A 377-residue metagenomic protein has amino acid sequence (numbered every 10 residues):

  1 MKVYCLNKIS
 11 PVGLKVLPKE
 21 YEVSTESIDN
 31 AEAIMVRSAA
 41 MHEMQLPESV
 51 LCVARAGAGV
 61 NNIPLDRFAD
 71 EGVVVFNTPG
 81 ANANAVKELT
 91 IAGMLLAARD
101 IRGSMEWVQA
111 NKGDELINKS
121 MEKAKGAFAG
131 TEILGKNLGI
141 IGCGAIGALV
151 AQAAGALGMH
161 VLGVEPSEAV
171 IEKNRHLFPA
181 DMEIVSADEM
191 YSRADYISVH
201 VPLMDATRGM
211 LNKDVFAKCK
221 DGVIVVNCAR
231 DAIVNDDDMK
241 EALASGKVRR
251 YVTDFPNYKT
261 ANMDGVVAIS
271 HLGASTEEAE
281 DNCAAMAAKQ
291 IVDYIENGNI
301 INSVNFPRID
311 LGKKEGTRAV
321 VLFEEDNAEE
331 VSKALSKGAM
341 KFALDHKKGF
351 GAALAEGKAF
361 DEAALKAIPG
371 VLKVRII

Functional and structural regions predicted by a protein language model:
M1-T78, N212-D214, I224, N235 (+1 more regions): An N-terminal-biased, well-structured beta-alpha scaffold segment characteristic of Rossmann-like dinucleotide-binding
K8, V321-E330: Short, surface-exposed ligand-recognition loops at beta-strand->loop->(often short) alpha-helix junctions that present
A39-M44, S167-K259, S275: Rossmann-like adenosine-cofactor binding region
P79-N137, N302-S303: Phosphate-binding beta-alpha-beta segment of Rossmann-like dinucleotide-binding domains, i.e., the NAD(P)
K87-E106, Q152-M159, A285-N299: Oxidoreductase and adenylate-handling cofactor-binding alpha/beta cores
I146: Hydrophobic/small residue at the entry helix of a nucleotide-binding pocket
H160, D221-E325, G338, A353-A359 (+1 more regions): Rossmann-like dinucleotide-binding domain for NAD(H)/NADP(H)
A367-I377: Conserved short beta-strand edge segments in small beta-sheet-based binding/regulatory domains
